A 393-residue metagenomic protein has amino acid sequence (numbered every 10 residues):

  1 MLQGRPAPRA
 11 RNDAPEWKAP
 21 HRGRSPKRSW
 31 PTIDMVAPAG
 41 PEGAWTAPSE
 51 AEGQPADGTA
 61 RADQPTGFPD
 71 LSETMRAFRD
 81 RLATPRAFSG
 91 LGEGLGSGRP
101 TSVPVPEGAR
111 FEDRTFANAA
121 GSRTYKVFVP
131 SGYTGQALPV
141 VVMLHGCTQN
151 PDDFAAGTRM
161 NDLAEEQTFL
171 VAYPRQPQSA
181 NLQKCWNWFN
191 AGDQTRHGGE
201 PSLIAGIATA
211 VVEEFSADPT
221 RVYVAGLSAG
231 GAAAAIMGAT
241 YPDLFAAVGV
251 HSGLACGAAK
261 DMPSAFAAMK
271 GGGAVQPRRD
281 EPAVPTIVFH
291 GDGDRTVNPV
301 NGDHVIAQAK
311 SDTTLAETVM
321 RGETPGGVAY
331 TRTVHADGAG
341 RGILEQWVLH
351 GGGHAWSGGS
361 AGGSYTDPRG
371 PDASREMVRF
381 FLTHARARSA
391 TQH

Functional and structural regions predicted by a protein language model:
M1-V140, D152, T158, A225 (+6 more regions): A domain-start/cap signature at the N-terminus of enzymes
Y133-L138, M143-L182, G257-A258, A355: Short substrate-entry loop that stabilizes the transition state in hydrolases
V142-T148, S252, H290, H350: The conserved beta1-alpha1 loop
R175-G199: Cap/lid segment of the alpha/beta-hydrolase catalytic domain
G192-F215, I236: Alpha/beta-hydrolase active-site loop
V212-E214, P219-P282, R295: Primarily recognizes the serine-hydrolase "nucleophile elbow" in alpha/beta-hydrolase and SGNH/GDSL folds
V288-H290, D294: Short beta-strand/loop motif that positions the catalytic acidic residue of the alpha/beta-hydrolase fold
T296-N301, S357: Conserved alpha/beta-hydrolase "acid-adjacent" motif
